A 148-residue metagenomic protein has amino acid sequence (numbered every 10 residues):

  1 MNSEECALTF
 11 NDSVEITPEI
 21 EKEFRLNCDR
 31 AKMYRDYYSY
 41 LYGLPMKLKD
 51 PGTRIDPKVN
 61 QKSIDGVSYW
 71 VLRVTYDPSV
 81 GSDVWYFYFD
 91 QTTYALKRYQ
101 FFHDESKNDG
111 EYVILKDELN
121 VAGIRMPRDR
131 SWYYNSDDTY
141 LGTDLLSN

Functional and structural regions predicted by a protein language model:
N2-E5, E21-F24, D117-L119, S147: A short, sequence-level motif marking secondary-structure junctions
E4-T9, R130-S131: Short polybasic amphipathic segments
L8-V80, S106-D109: Flexible, processing/modification-adjacent segments and terminal tails in exported/periplasmic/extracellular proteins
S68-N148: Gly/Pro-enriched, hydrophobic low-complexity segments that function as extracytoplasmic propeptides/linkers
